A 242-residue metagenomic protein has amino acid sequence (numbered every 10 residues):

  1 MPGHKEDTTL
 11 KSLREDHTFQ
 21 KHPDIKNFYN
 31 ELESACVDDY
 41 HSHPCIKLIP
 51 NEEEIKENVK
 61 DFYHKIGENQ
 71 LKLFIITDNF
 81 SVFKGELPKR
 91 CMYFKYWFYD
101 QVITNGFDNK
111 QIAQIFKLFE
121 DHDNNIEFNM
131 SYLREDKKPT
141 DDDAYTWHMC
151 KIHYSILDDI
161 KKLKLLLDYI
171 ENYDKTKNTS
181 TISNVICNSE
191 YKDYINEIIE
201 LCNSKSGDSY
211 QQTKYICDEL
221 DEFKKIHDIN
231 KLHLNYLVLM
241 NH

Functional and structural regions predicted by a protein language model:
M1-H242: N-terminal targeting/regulatory segments, especially signal peptides of secretory and single-pass membrane glycoproteins
